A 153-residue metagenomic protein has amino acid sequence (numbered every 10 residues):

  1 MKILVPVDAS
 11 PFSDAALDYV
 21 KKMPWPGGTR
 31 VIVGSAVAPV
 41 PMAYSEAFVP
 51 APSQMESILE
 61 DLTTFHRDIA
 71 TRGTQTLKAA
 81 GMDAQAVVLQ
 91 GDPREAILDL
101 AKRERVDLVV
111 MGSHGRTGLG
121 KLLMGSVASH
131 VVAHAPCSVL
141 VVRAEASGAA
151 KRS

Functional and structural regions predicted by a protein language model:
M1-S53, M82: Small/aliphatic-rich secondary-structure junction motif
P6, V87, G112: Active-site-adjacent beta-strand anchor residues
A15, A96, G118: Phosphate- and divalent-cation-binding pockets in alpha/beta enzyme and binding domains that engage nucleotide-derived
Y19, D61-G73, A96: Short, solvent-exposed amphipathic alpha-helices that sit in or adjacent to ligand/effector-binding or catalytic
I32-G34, Q85-L89, L140: General small-molecule cofactor/ligand-binding pocket signal
S35-D68, S147-S153: Acidic, proline/glycine-rich short linear motifs
R72-V109, A146-S153: Structural beta-alpha unit
D99-R152: Gly/Ser-rich helix-loop-strand patches that form or flank binding pockets for ribonucleotide-derived cofactors
